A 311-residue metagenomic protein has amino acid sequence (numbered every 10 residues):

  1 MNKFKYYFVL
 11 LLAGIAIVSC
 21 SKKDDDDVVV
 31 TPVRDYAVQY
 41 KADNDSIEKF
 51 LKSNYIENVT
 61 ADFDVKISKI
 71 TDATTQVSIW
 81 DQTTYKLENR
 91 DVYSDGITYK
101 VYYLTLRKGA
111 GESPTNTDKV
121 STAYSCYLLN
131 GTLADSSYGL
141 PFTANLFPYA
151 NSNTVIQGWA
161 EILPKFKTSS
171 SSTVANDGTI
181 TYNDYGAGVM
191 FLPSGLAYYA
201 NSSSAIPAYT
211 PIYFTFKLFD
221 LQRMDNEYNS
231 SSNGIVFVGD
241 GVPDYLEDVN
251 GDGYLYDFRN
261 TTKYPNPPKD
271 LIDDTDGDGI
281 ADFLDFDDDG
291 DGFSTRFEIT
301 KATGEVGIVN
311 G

Functional and structural regions predicted by a protein language model:
M1-F8: Bacterial N-terminal signal peptides that target proteins for export
I15-S19: C-terminal motif of bacterial Sec signal peptides marking the signal peptidase cleavage site
S21-G311: Cross-family detector of peptidyl-prolyl cis-trans isomerase
